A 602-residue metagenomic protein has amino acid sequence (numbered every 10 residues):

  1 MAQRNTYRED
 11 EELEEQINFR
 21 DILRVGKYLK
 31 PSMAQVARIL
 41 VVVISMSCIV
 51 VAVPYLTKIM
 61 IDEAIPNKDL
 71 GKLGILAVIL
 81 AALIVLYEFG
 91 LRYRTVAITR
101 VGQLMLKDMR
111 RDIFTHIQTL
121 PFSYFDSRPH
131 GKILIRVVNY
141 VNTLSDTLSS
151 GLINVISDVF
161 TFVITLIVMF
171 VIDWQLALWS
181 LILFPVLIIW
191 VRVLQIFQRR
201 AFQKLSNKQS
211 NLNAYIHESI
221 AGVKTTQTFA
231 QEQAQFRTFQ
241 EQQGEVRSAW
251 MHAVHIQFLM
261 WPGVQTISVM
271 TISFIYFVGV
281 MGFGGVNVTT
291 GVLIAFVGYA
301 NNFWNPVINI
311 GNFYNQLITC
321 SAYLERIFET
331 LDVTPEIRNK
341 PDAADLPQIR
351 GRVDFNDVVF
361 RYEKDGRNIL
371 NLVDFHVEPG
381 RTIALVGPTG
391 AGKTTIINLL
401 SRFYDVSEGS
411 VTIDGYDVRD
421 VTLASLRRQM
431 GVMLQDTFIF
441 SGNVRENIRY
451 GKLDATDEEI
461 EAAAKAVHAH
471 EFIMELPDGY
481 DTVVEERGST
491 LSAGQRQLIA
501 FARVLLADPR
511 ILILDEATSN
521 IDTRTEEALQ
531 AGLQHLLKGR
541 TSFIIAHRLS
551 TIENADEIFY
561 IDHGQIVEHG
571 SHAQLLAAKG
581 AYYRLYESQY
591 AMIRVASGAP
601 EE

Functional and structural regions predicted by a protein language model:
M1-V50, I65-L76, R94-I98, G102 (+10 more regions): Membrane-integrated ABC transporters
E11-N18, V41-V42, I49-K58, D62 (+12 more regions): Juxtamembrane helix-loop junctions of ABC transporter transmembrane domains
P31, Q35-C48, L76-F89, I153-K204 (+1 more regions): Transmembrane helices of ABC transporter permease
M33-A34, F122-S123, N139-L148, L152 (+7 more regions): An intracellular "coupling" helix at the cytosolic face of ABC transporter transmembrane type-1 domains
I65-L76, V168-I182, H252-E325, T330-L331: Helix-loop-helix
I117, F239, I327, F355-D357: Conserved catalytic Walker-motif region of ABC-type ATPase nucleotide-binding domains
N339-K340, L346-E602: ABC-type nucleotide-binding domain
